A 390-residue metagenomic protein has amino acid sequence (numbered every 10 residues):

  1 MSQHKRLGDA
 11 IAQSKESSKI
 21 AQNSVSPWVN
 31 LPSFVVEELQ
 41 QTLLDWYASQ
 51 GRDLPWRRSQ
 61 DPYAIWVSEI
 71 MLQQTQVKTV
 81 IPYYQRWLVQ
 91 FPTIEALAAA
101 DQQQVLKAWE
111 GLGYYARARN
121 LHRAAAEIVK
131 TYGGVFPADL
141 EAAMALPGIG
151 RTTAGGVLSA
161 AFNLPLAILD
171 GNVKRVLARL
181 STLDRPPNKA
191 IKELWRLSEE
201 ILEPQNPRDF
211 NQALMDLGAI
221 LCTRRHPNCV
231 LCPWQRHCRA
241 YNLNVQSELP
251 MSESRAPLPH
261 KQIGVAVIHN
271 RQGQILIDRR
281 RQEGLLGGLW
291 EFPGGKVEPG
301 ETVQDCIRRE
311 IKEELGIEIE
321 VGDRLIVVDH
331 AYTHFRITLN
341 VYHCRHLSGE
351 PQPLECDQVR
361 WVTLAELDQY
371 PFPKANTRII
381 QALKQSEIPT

Functional and structural regions predicted by a protein language model:
G8-P27: Short, low-complexity, charge-dense intrinsically disordered segments
W28, V35, T42, W46-L243 (+1 more regions): Catalytic cores of DNA base-excision repair glycosylases
L231, I277, L339-H343, W361: Conserved hydrophobic/aromatic beta-strand scaffold that supports enzyme active sites
Q246-E291, E320-D323: N-terminal strand-loop-strand
R255-P259, V328-L339: Acidic pyrophosphate-coordinating catalytic loop
V267-I268, V341-R345: Short, well-ordered beta-strand micro-motif
F292-I326, T363: The catalytic Nudix box helix
H343-S386: NUDIX/MutT-family hydrolases
